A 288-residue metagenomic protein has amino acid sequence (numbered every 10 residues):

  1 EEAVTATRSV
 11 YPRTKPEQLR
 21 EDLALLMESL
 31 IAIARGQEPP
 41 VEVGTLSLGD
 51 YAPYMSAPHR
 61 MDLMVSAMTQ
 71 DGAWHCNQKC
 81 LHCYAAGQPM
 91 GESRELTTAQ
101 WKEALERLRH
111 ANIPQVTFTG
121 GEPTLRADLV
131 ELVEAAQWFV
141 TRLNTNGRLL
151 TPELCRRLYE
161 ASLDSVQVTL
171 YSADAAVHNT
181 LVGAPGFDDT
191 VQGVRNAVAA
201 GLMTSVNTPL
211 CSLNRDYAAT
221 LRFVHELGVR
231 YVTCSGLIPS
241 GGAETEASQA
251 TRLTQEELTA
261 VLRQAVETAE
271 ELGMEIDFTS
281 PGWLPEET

Functional and structural regions predicted by a protein language model:
E1-P16: Short amphipathic alpha-helical interface segments
Y11, D22-L25, I33, V43-S165: Conserved alpha-helical substructure of the radical SAM core
R20, Y171, A176-T288: Radical SAM enzyme [4Fe-4S]-AdoMet core and its adjacent flexible, acidic and glycine-rich loops/tails across
L26, L149, L210-N214: Short histidine/acidic/glycine/proline-rich micro-motifs that form metal- and phosphate-coordinating active-site loops
S29-Q37: Short, basic alpha-helical nucleic acid-contact segments in DNA-binding proteins and DNA transaction factors
E38-R60, M274-T288: Short, charged low-complexity linear segments at domain edges
